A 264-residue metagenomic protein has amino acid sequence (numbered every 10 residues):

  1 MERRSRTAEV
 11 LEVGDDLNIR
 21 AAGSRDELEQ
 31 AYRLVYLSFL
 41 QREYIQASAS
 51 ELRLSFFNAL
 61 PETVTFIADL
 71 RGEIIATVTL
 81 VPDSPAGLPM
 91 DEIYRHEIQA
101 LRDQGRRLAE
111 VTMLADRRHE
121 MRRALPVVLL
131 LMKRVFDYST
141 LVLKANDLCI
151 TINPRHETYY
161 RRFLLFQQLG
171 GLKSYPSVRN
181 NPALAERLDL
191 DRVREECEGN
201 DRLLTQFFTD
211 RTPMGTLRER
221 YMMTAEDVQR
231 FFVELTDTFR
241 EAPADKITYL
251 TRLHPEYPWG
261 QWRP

Functional and structural regions predicted by a protein language model:
E2-T7, Q99-R102, R194: Acyltransferase donor/substrate-recognition loop-hinge adjacent to the catalytic core
S5-F57, T65-I67, I74: Short amphipathic alpha-helix that is part of the acyltransferase structural core
E27, Q41, L70-R71, D137-N146: Secondary-structure boundary elements
S48-S55, A59-E62, G87-A100: Short acidic (Asp/Glu) patches
I67-R102: Short, His- and charge-rich active-site/binding loops that engage polyanionic ligands
L88-R192: Acyl-donor binding region in acyl/amide transferases
M113, N180-Y249: Charge-rich, low-complexity intrinsically disordered segments
R240-P264: C-terminal non-catalytic accessory extensions
